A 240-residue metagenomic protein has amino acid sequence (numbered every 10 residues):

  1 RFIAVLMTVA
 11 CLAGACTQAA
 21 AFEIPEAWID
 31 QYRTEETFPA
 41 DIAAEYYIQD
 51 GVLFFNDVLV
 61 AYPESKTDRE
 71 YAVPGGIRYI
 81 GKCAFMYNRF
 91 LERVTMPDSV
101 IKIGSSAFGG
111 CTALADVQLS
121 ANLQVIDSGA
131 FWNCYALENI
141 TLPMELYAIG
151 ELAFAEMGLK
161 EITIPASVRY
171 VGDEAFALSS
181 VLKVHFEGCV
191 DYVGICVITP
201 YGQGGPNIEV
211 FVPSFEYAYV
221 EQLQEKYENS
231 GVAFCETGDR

Functional and structural regions predicted by a protein language model:
R1-E23: Gram-positive cell-envelope targeting signals
V9, G14, S105-G109, W132 (+3 more regions): Secreted/extracellular small peptides and ectodomain modules produced from precursors
L12, A21, A107, A130 (+3 more regions): Intrinsically disordered and other compositionally biased segments
A20-Q31, E36-V52, P63-Y79, R89-K102 (+6 more regions): Structural signature of tandem-repeat unit edges
Q49-V60, Y227: GGW-centered surface loops in extracellular recognition modules
K82-A84, G104-A107, D127-W132, G150-A153 (+2 more regions): Consensus positions within tandem repeat domains that build extended binding/scaffold surfaces
C196-Y201, A218-G231: Short, aromatic/basic amphipathic alpha-helical patches
